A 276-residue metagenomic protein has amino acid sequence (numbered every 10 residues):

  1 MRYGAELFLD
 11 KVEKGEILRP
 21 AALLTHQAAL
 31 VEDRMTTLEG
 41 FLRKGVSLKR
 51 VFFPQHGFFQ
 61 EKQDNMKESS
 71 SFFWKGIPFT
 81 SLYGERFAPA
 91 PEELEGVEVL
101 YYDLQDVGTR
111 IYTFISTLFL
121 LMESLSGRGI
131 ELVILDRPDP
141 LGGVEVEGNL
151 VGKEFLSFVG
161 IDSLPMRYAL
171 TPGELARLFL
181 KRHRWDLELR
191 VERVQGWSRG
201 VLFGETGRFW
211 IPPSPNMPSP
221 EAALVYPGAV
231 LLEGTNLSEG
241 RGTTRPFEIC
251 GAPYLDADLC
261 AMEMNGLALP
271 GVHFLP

Functional and structural regions predicted by a protein language model:
M1-S47: N-terminal phosphate-binding or glycine-rich loops at protein starts, especially the Walker A/P-loop of NTPases
G45-L48, L125-E131: A short helix->loop->beta-strand "cap" motif at the edges of active sites that frequently abuts
S47-H56, L135: Short internal beta-strands
Q60-D64, V133-F155: Glycine-rich, charge-decorated loop segments at or immediately adjacent to ligand/cofactor-binding or catalytic sites
N65-V97, T109: Glycine-rich oxoanion-binding loops at beta->alpha junctions
D106-L118: Glycine/threonine-rich flexible loop motifs
F155-P227: Conserved anion/nucleotide-ligand pocket segment
W197-H273: Glycine-rich, aromatic-lined ligand/substrate-binding cores of catalytic and carbohydrate-binding domains
